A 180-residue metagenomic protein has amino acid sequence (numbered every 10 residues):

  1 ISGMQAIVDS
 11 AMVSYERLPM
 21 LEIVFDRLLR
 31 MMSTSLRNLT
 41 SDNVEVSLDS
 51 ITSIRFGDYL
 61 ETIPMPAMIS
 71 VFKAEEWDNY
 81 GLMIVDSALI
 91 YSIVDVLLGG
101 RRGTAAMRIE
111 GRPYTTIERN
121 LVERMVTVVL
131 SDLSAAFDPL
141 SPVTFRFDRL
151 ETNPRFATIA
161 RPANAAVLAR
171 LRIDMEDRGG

Functional and structural regions predicted by a protein language model:
I1-G180: N-terminal auxiliary interaction/assembly segments of multi-subunit proteins
